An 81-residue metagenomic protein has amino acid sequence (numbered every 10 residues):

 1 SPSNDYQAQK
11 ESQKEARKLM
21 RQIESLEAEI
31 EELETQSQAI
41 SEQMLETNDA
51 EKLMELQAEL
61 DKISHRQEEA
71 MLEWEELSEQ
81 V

Functional and structural regions predicted by a protein language model:
S1-V81: Charged, heptad-repeat coiled-coil alpha-helices that serve as long linker/dimerization "arms" in large NTP-dependent
